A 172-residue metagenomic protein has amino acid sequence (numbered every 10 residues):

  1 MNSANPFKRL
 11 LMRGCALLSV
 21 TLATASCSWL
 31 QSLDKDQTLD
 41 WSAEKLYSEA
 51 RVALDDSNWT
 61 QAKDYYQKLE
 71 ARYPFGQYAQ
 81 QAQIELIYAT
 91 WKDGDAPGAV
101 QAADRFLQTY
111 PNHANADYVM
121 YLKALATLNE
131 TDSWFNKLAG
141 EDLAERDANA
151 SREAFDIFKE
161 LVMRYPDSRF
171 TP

Functional and structural regions predicted by a protein language model:
N2-P6, A23-P172: Acidic, polar-rich low-complexity tracts and alpha-helical solenoid repeat scaffolds
G14-T24: Bacterial N-terminal signal peptides
